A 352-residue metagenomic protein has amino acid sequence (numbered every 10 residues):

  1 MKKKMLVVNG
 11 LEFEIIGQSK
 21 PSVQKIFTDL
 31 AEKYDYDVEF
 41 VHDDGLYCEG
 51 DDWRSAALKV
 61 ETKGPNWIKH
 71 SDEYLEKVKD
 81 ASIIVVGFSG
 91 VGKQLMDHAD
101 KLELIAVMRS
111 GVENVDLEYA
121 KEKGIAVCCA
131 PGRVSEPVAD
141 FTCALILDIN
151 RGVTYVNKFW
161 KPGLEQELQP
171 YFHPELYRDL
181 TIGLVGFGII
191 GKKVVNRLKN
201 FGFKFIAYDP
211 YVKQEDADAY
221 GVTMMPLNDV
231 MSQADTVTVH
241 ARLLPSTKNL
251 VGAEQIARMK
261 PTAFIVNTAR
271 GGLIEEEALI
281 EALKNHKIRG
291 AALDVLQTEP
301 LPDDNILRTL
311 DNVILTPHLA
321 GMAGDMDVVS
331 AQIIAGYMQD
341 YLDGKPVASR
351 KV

Functional and structural regions predicted by a protein language model:
M1-I83: N-terminal glycine-/charge-rich "phosphate-binding" loop or analogous flexible N-terminal tail
V7-V8, I182-L184: Hydrophobic Val/Ile/Leu positions in short beta-strands of Rossmann-like dinucleotide-binding domains
D43-E49, N200-D218: NAD(P)-binding Rossmann-fold cofactor-contacting core
L75-V78, M96-A99, Y177, V230-A234 (+2 more regions): A short, aliphatic-rich alpha-helical micro-motif
K123-I125, A130-T181, K193-N196: Phosphate-binding beta-alpha-beta segment of Rossmann-like dinucleotide-binding domains, i.e., the NAD(P)
F187-G188: Glycine-rich Rossmann-fold phosphate-binding loop(s) that bind the pyrophosphate of adenine dinucleotide cofactors
K204, T262-V352: Rossmann-like dinucleotide-binding domain for NAD(H)/NADP(H)
V212-I306: Rossmann-like adenosine-cofactor binding region
